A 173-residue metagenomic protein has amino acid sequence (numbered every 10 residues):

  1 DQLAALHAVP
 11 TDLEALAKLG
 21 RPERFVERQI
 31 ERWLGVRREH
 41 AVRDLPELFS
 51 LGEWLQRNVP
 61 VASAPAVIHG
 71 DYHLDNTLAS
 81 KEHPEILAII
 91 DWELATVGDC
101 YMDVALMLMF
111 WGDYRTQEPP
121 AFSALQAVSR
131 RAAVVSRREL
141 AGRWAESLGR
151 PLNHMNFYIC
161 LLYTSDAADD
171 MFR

Functional and structural regions predicted by a protein language model:
D1-F49, E53, V59-A66, L94-C100 (+1 more regions): A cross-family kinase active-site recognition segment
A5, W54, E139-R143: Amphipathic alpha-helical segments that form well-ordered structural scaffolds and often line/cohere around active
V67, H73, S80-A145, G149-H154: Active-site Asp-x-Gly
Y72-H73, T164: Metal-dependent nucleic-acid phosphoesterase active-site entry motif
H154-C160: Alpha-helical scaffolds flanking conserved acidic
Y163-F172: Single conserved hydrophobic/aromatic residue that forms the stacking wall/gate of nucleotide- or nucleobase-binding
